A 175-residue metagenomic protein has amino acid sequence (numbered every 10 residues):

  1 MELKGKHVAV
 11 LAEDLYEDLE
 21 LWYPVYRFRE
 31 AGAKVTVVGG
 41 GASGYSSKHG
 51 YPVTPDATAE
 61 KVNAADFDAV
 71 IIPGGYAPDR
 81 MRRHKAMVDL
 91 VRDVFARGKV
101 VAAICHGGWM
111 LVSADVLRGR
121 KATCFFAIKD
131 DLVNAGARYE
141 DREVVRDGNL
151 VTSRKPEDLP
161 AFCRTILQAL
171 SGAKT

Functional and structural regions predicted by a protein language model:
M1-R97, V101, W109-R118, K129-T175: Extended, subdomain-level signal for the structured scaffold at the beginning of enzyme domains
C105: Catalytic nucleophile serine of serine hydrolases, specifically the conserved "nucleophile elbow" pentapeptide
A122: Anionic-ligand binding patches
